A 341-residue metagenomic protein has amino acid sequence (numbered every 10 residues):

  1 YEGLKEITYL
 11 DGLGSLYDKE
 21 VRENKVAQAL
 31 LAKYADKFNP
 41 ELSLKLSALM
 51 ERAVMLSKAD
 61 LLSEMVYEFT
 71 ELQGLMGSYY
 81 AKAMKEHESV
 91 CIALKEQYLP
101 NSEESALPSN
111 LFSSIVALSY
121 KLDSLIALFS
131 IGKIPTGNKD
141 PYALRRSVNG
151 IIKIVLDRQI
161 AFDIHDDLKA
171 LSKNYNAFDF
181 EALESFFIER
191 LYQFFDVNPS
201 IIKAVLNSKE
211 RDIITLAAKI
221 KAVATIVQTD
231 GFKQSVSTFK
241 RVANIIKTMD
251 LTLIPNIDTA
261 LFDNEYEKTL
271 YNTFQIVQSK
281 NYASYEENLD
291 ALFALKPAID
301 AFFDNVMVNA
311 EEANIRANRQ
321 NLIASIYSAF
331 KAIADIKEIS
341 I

Functional and structural regions predicted by a protein language model:
Y1-I341: Amphipathic alpha-helical "coupling" segments that flank catalytic cores
